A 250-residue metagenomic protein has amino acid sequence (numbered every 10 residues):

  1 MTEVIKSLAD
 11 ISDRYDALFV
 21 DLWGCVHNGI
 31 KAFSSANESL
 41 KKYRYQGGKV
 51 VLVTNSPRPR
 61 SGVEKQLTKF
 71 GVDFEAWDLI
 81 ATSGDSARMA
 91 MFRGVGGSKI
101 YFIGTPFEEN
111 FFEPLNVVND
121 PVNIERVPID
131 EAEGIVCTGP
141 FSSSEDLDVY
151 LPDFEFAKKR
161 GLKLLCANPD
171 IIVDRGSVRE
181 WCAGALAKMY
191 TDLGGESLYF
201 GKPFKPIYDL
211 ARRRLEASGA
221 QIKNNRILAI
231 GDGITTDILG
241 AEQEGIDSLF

Functional and structural regions predicted by a protein language model:
M1-F250: HAD-like aspartate-dependent phosphatase fold
